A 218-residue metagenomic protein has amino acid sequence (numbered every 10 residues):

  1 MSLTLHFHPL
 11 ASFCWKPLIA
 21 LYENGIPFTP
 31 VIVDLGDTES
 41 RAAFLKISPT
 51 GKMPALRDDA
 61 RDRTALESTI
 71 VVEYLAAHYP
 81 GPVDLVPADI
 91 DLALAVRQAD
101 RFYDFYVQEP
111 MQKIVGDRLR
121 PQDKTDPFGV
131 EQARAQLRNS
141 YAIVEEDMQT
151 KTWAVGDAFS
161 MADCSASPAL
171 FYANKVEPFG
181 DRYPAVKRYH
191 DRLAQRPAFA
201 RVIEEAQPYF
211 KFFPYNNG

Functional and structural regions predicted by a protein language model:
M1-E131: GST-like domain detector, emphasizing the conserved glutathione-binding G-site in the N-terminal thioredoxin-like
V31, A158, Y183, I203-E204: Residue-level detector of family-conserved "landmark" positions at structurally sensitive sites
L35-G36, F159, P208-Y209: Positions that flank functional sites
A76, A169-L170, I203: Active-site-flanking alpha-helical
Y103-Q195: GST-like fold's C-terminal all-alpha helical module
E205-G218: Acidic/histidine-enriched, glycine/proline-rich intrinsically disordered or flexible terminal extensions
